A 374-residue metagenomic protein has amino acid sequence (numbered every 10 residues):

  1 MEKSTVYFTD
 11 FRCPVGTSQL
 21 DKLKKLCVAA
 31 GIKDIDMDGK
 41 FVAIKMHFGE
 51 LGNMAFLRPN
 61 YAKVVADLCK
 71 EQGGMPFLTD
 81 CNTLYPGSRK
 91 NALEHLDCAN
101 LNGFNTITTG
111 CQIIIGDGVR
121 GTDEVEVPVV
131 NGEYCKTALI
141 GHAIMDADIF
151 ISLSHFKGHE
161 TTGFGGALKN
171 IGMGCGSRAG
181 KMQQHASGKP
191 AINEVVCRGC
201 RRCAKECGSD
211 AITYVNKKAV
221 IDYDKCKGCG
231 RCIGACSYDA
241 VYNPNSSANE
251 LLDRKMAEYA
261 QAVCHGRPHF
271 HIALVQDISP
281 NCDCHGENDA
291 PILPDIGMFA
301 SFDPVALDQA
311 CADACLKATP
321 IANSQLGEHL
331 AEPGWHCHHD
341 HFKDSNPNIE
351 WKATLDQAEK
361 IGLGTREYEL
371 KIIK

Functional and structural regions predicted by a protein language model:
E2-Y61, E71-D80, Y85-K374: Extended, low-polarity segments enriched in aliphatic/aromatic residues
A66-D67: Terminal amphipathic helices with adjacent charged low-complexity linkers/tails
